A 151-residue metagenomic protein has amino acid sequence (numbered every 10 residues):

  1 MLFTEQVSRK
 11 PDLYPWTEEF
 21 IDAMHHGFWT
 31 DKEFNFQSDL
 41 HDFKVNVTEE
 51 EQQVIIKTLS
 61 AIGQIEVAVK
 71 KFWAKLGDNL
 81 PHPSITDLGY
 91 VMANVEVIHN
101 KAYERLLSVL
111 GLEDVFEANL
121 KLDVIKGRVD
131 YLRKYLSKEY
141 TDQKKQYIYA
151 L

Functional and structural regions predicted by a protein language model:
M1-L151: Non-heme di-metal
